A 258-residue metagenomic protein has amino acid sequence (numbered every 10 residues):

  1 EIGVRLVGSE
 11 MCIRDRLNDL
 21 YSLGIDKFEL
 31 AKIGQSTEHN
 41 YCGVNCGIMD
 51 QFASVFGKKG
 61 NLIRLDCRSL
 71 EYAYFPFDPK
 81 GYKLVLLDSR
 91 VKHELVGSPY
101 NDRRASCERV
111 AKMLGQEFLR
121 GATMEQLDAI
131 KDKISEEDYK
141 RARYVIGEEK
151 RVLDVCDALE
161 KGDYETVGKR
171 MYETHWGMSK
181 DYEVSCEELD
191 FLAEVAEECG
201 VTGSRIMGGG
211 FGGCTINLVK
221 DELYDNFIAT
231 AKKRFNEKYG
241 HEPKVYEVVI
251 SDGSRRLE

Functional and structural regions predicted by a protein language model:
E1-G8: Single conserved hydrophobic/aromatic residue that forms the stacking wall/gate of nucleotide- or nucleobase-binding
S9-E10, R14, C46, R104 (+2 more regions): Short alpha-helical patches at coil-to-helix transitions and adjacent helical residues in well-structured domains
S9-I13, G200-L218: Glycine/serine-rich anion-binding loops at beta->alpha junctions that coordinate negatively charged ligand groups
S9-P76, E197-E198, L223-Y224, E247: Gly/Ser-rich oxyanion-binding loop with an adjacent helix/lid that shapes the negatively charged ligand pocket
F56, N61-G203, L218-E258: C-terminal nucleotide
